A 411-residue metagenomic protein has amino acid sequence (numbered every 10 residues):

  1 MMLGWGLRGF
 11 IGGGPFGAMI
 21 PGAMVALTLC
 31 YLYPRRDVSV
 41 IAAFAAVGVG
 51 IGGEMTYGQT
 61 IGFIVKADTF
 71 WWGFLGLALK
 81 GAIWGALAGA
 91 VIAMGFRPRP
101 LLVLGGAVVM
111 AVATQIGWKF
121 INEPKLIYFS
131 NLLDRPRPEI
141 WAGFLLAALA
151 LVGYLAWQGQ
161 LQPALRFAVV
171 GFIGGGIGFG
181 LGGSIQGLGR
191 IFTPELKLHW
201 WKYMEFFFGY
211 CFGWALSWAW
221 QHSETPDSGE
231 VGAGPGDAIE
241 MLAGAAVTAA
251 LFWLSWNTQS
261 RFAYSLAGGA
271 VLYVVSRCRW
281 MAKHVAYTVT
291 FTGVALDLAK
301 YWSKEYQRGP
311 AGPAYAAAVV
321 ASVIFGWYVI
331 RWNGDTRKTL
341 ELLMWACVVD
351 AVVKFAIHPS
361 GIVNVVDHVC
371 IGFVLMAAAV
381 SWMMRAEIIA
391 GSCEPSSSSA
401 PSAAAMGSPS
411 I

Functional and structural regions predicted by a protein language model:
M1-F63, T69-F74, A78-V91, R97 (+1 more regions): N-terminal signal-anchor module of multipass membrane proteins
M1-W5, A23-L27, V49-I61, G85-A93 (+8 more regions): Transmembrane alpha-helical segments of multi-pass membrane transport proteins and ion-pumping complexes
M2, P15-I20, S39-I41, L254-S396: Alpha-helical transmembrane segments of integral membrane proteins
L3-I11, Q59-W72, E123-P136, G187-K202: Membrane-interface interhelical loops and short amphipathic "cap" helices that link adjacent transmembrane segments
M19-C30, L79-M94, W141-Y154, F206-E224 (+3 more regions): Hydrophobic cores of alpha-helical transmembrane segments in multi-pass inner/ER membrane proteins, independent
R36-G48, G95-G117, N131-A142, Q160-G178 (+6 more regions): Cytoplasm-facing juxtamembrane segments at the starts of transmembrane helices in multi-pass membrane proteins
G176-G269: Long, internal scaffold/assembly segments composed of regular secondary structure
A390-I411: Short, intrinsically disordered terminal tails adjacent to the first/last structured region
